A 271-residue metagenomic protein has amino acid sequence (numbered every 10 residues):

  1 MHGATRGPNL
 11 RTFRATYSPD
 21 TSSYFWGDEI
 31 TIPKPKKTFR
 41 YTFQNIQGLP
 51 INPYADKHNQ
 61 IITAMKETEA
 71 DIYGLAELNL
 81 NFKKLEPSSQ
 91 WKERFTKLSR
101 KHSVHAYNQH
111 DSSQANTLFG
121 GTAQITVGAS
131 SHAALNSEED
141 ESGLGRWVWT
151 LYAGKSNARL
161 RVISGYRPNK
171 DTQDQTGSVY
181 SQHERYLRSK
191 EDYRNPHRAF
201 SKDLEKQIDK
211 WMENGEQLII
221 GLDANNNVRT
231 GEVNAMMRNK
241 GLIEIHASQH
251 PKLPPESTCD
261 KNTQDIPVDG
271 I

Functional and structural regions predicted by a protein language model:
M1-I62, T126-G241, A247-L253: Active-site regions of metal-assisted phosphoester/phosphodiester hydrolases, unifying DNase/endonuclease modules
E67, N81-L85: Classical protein tyrosine phosphatase
T68, K240, I266: Structured loop/turn residues at beta-strand edges in well-structured enzyme cores
A70-Y73: Proline-aspartate-enriched helix->loop->beta-strand connector
L78: Flexible loop residues that form catalytic and substrate-binding hotspots at small-molecule/glycan-binding clefts
L85-L98, G231-G241: Short, aromatic/basic amphipathic alpha-helical patches
W91-K101, T117-F119, E184-S201, K261-Q264: Glycine-rich, flexible loop segments associated with nucleotide phosphate handling
S99-T126, V228-A235, I243-I271: Active site of divalent-metal-dependent phosphoester/diester hydrolases
